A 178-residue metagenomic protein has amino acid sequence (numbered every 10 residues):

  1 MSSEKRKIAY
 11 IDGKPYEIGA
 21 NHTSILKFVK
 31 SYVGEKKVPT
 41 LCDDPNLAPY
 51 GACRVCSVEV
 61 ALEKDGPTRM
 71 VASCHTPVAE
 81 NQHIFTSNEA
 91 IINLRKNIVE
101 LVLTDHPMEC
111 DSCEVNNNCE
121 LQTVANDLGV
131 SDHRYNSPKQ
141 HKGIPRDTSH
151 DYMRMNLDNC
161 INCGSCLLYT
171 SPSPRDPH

Functional and structural regions predicted by a protein language model:
M1-K142: Signature of N-terminal electron-transfer/Fe-S-associated modules in redox systems
R6, E80, H150, S165-C166: Short coil/turn connectors at secondary-structure junctions
V55, E109-S112, M153, D158-L168: C-type cytochrome heme c attachment motif
P145-T148: A short, basic/flexible loop-to-alpha-helix module at the beginning of a structural domain
Y169-H178: Single conserved hydrophobic/aromatic residue that forms the stacking wall/gate of nucleotide- or nucleobase-binding
